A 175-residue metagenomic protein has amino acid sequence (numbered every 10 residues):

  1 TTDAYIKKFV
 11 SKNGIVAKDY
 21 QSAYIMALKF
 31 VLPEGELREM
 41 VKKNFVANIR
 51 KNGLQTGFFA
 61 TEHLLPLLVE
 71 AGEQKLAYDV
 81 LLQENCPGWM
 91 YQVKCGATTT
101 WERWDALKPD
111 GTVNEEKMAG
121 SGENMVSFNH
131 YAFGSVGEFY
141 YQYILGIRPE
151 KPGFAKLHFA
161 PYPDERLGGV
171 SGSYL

Functional and structural regions predicted by a protein language model:
T1-G120: Catalytic cores of carbohydrate-active enzymes
K75-L175: Non-catalytic C-terminal accessory modules of carbohydrate-active enzymes
